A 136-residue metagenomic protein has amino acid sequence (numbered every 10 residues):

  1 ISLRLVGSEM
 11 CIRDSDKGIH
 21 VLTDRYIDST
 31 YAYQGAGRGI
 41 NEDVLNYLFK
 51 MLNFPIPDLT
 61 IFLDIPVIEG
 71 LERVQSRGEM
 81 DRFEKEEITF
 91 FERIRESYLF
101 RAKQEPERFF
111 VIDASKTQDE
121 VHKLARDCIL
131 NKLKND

Functional and structural regions predicted by a protein language model:
I1-I12: Single conserved hydrophobic/aromatic residue that forms the stacking wall/gate of nucleotide- or nucleobase-binding
S2-L3, L52, Q104: Structural motif
V6, I27, A32-Q34, E84 (+2 more regions): Generic, ordered loop/turn and secondary-structure boundary motif
V6, P55, E107: Structured loop/turn residues at beta-strand edges in well-structured enzyme cores
M10, Y26, T117-E120: Residue-level recognition of oxygen-bearing side chains
R13-E79: ATP-dependent NMP and nucleoside kinases share a basic, alpha-helical "lid"
I68-D136: NTP-dependent small-molecule kinase module
